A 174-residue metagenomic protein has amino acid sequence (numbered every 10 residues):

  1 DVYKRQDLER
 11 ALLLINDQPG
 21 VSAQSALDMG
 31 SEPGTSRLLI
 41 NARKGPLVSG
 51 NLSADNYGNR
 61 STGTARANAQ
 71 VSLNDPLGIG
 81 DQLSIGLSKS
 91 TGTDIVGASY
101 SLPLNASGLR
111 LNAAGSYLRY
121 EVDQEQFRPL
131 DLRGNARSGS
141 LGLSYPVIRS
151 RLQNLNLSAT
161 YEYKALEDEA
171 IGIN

Functional and structural regions predicted by a protein language model:
V2-Y3: Short, small-residue-biased leader/transition segments that mark boundaries at the very start of proteins
A23, V48-G50, L77-L83, A106-L111 (+2 more regions): Repeated loop/turn-to-beta-strand initiation elements of outer-membrane beta-barrel proteins
G34-K44, A67-L73: N-terminal periplasmic accessory domains that precede and gate Gram-negative outer-membrane beta-barrel machines
S49-G58, A69-L73, I79-T91, A98 (+1 more regions): Transmembrane beta-strand segments that form the barrel wall of outer-membrane beta-barrel proteins
G58, L73-L77, S99-A106, R119 (+2 more regions): Outer-membrane beta-barrel proteins
S61-G63, S90-G92, R133-N135, R149: Short sequence motifs at beta-strands and strand-loop junctions characteristic of Gram-negative outer-membrane
A65-V71, D94-A98, R137-L141: Hydrophobic, lipid-facing positions within transmembrane beta-strands of outer-membrane proteins
R110-N174: Transmembrane beta-strand segments of outer-membrane beta-barrel domains in Gram-negative and organellar OMPs
